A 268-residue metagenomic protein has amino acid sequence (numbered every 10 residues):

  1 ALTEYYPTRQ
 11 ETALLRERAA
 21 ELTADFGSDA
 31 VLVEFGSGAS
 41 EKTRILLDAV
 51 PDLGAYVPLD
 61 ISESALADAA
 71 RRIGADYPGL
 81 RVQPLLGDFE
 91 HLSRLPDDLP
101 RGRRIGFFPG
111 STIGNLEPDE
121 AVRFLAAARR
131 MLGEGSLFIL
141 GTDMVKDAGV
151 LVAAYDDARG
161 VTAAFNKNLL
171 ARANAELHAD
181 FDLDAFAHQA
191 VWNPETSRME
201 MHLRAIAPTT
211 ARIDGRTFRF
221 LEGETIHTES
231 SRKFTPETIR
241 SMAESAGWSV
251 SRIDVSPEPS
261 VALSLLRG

Functional and structural regions predicted by a protein language model:
A1-D29: Class I SAM-dependent methyltransferase Rossmann-like catalytic core, especially the SAM/SAH-binding loop
D29-G38: Conserved class I S-adenosyl-L-methionine
A39-D52: Conserved SAM-binding loop of SAM-dependent methyltransferases across substrates and taxa, primarily the Class I
L59-S64: Conserved SAM/SAH-binding beta-strand->alpha-helix loop
Y77-H91: Conserved SAM-binding strand-loop segment of SAM-dependent methyltransferases
N115-A127: A short, conserved alpha-helix within the catalytic core of class I
R130-V145: Conserved beta-strand signature within the Rossmann-like core of class I S-adenosyl-L-methionine
M144, V150-A246: Substrate-binding/catalytic lobe of Class I Rossmann-like enzymes that use SAM or dcSAM, i.e., the mid-to-C-terminal
